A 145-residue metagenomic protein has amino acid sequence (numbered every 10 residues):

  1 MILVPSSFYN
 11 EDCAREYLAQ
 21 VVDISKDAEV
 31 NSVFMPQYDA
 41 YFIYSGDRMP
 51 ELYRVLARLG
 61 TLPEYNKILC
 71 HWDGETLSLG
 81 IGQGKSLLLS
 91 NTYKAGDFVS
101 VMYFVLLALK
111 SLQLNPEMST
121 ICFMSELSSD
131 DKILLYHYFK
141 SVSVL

Functional and structural regions predicted by a protein language model:
M1-L145: Hydrophobic/aromatic-enriched cytosolic interaction surfaces used to assemble or bind macromolecules
